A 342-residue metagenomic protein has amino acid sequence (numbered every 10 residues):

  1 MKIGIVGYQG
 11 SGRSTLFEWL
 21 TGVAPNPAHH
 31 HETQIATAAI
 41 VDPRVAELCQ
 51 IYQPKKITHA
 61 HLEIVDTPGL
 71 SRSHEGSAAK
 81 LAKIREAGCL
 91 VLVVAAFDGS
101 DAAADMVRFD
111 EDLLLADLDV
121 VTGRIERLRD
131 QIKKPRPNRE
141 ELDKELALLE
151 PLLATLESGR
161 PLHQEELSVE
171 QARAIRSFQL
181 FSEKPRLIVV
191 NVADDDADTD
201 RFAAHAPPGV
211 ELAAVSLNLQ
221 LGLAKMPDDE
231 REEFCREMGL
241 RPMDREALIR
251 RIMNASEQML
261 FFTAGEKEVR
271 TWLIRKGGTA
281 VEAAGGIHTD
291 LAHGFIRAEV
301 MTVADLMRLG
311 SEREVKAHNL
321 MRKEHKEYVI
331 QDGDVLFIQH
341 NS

Functional and structural regions predicted by a protein language model:
M1-A103, V121: Conserved G1/Walker A P-loop phosphate-binding module
M1-G7, S11-F17, T21, R127-S342: C-terminal-of-GTPase-core extension/linker across diverse P-loop GTPases
A38-V41, T67-E75, R85-L142, T155-S168 (+1 more regions): Conserved Switch II/interswitch segment of TRAFAC-class P-loop GTPases
G76-A79, F109, L113, L240 (+1 more regions): Short alpha-helix boundary/capping segments
